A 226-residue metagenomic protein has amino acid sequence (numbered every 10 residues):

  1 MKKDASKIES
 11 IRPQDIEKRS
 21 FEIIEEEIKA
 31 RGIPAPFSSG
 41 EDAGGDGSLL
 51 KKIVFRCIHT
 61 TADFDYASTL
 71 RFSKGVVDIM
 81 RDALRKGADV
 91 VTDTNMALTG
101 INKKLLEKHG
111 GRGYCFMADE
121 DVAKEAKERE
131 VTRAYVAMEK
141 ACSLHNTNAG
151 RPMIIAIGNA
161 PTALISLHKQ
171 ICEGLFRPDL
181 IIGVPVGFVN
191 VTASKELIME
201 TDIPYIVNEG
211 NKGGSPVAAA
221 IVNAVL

Functional and structural regions predicted by a protein language model:
M1-F37: Charged, compositionally biased N-terminal leader segments and the immediate start of the first structured element
P36, K52-T61: N-terminal, Lys/Arg-enriched amphipathic/low-complexity engagement segments that precede the first folded domain
G40-D42: Glycine-biased, low-complexity coil/linker segments
T60-S68: Short, basic, glycine/proline-bearing loop/turn elements
S68-A83: A short, well-structured juxtamembrane/interface segment
D93, I182-G183, I221: Buried hydrophobic positions in well-ordered alpha/beta secondary-structure cores of metabolic enzymes
T94-N146, G150-E173, P178-D179, G187: Conserved mixed alpha/beta catalytic, RNA-binding, or beta-rich assembly cores of soluble enzyme, regulatory
D179, V189-L226: C-terminal functional extensions of proteins
